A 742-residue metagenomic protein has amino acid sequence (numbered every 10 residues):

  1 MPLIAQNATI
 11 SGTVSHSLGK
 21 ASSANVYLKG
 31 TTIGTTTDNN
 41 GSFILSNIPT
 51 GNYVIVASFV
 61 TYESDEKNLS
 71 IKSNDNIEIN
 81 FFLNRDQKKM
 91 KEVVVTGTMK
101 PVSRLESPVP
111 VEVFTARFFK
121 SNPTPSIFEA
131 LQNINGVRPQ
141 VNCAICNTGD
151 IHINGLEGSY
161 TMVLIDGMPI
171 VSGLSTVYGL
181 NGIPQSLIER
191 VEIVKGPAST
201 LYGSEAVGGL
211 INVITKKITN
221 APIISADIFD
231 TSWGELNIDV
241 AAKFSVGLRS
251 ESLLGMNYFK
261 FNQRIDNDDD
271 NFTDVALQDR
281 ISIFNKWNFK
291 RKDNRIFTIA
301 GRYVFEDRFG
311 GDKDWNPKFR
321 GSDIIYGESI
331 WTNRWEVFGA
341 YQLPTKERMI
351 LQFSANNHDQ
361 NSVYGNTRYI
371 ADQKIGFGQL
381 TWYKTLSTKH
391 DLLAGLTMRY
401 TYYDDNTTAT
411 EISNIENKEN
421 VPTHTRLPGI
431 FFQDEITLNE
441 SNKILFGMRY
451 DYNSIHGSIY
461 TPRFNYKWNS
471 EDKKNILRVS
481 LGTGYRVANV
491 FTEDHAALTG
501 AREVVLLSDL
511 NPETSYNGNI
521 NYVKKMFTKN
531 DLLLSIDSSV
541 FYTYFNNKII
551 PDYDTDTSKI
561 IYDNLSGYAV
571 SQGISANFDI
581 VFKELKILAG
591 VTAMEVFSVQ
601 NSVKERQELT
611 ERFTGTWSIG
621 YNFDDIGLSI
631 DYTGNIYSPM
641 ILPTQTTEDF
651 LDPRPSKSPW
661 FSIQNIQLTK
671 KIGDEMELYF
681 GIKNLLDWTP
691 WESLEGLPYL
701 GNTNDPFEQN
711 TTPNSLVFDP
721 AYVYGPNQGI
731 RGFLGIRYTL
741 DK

Functional and structural regions predicted by a protein language model:
T13-G19, A24-K29, S58-Y62, K72 (+3 more regions): Short, acidic, small-residue-rich periplasmic hinge/interaction motif at the N-terminus of Gram-negative outer-membrane
S46-N47, D150-H152, M168-K195, I283 (+1 more regions): Short acidic/polar hinge/loop motifs at secondary-structure boundaries that mediate gating or recognition
I77-F82, I127-A130, G149-H152, L164 (+5 more regions): N-terminal periplasmic accessory domains that precede and gate Gram-negative outer-membrane beta-barrel machines
F128-P169, E189: Extracytoplasmic beta-strand/coil segments of soluble accessory domains associated with Gram-negative outer-membrane
F261-S282, N288-M349, A355-K374, F707: Flexible loop and strand-edge segments within Gram-negative outer membrane beta-barrel domains
I350-S362, N469-E471, R478, N511-N564 (+1 more regions): Membrane-embedded beta-barrel scaffold of Gram-negative outer-membrane proteins
T437-S441, S535-F545, N564-Q645, T739: Gram-negative outer-membrane beta-barrel transporters
I636-Q645, K670-K742: C-terminal beta-signal and adjacent terminal beta-strands/loops of Gram-negative outer-membrane beta-barrel proteins
